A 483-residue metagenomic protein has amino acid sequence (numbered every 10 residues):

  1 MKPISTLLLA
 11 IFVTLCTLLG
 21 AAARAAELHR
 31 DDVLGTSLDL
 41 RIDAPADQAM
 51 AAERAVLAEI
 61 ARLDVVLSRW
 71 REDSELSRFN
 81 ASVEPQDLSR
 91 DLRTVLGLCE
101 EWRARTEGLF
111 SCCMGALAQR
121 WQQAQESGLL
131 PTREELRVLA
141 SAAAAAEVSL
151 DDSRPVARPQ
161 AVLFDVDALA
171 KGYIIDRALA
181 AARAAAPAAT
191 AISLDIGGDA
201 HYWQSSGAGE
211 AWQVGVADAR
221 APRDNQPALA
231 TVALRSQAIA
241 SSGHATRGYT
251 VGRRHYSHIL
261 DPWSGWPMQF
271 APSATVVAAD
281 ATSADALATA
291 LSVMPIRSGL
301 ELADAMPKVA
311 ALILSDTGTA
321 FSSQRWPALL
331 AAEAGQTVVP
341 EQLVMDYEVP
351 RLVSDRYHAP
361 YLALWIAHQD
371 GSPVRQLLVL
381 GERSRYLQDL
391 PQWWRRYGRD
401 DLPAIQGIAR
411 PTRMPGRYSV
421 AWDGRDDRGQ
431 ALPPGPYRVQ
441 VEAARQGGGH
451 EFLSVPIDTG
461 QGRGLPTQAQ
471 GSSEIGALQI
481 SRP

Functional and structural regions predicted by a protein language model:
I4-L8, F12, A23-P340: Mature catalytic core of soluble alpha/beta enzymes
M345-Y357: Short amphipathic, basic-aromatic surface patches that mediate peripheral association with negatively charged
R356-L362, P436: Short coil-to-beta strand junction motifs in C2/discoidin
A363-A367: Beta-strand signatures of extracellular beta-sandwich domains
R385-R428: Glycine-centered tight-turn motifs at strand-turn-strand junctions
T412-M414, D427-L432, A444-F452: Short acidic/polar inter-strand loop motif in beta-rich domains
Y418-V420, L432-E442: A short tyrosine-centered beta-strand micro-motif
H450-P483: Short beta-strand elements
